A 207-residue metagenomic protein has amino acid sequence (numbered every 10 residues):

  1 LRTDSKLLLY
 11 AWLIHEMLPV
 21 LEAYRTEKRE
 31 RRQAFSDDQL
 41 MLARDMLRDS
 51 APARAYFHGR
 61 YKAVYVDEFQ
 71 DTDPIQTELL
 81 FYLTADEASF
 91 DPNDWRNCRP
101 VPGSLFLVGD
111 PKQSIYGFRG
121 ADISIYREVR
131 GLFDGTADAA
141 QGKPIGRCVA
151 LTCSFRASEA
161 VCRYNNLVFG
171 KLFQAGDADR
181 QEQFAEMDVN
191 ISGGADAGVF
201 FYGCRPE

Functional and structural regions predicted by a protein language model:
R2-R130, D138, P144, A150-A160: Conserved helicase NTPase motor core
F133: Walker A/P-loop NTP-binding motif
A150-E207: Helicase-core coupling region on the C-terminal RecA-like lobe
